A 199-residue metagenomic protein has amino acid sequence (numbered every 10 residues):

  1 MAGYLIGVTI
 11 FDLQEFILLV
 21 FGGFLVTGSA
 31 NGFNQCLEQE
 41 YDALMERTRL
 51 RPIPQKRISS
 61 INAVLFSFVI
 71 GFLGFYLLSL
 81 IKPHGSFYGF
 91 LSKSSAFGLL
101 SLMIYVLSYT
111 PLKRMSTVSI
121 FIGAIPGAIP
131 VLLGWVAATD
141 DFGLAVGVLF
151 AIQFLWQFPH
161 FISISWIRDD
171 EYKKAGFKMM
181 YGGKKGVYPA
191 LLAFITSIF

Functional and structural regions predicted by a protein language model:
A2-Q39, R47, G71-G74, S95-V106 (+1 more regions): Membrane-embedded alpha-helical segments that form the functional core of polytopic membrane enzymes, especially those
G3-G7, G74-K82, Y105-T110, V131-A138: Structural signal for membrane-spanning alpha-helices in multi-pass inner-membrane proteins, emphasizing helix cores
D12, A124-S165, D169, G186-V187 (+1 more regions): Functional transmembrane core segments of multi-pass inner-membrane proteins
L37-I58, P159-G186: Cytosolic, membrane-interface loops and tails of multi-pass inner-membrane proteins
E40, M103-S116, F161, I167: C-terminal ends of transmembrane helices
R47-A96, K185-F199: Multi-pass membrane catalytic core of lipid/isoprenoid biosynthesis enzymes
P52-A63, L107-P126, M179-L192: Interhelical loop and helix-boundary elements at the membrane-water interface of polytopic inner-membrane proteins
L80-S92, T110-V118, W135-D141: Membrane-interface helix caps and helix-loop-helix hairpins in membrane proteins
